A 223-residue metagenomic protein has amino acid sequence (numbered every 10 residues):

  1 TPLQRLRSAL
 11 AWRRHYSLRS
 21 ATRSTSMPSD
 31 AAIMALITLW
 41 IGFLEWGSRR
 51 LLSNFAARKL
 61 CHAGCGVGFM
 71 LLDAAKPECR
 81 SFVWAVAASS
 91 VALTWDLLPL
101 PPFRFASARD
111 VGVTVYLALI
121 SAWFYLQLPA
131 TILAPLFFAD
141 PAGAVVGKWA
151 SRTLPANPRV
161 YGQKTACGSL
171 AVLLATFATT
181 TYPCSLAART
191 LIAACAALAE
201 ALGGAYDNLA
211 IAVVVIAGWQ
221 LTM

Functional and structural regions predicted by a protein language model:
Q4, H15-Y16: Low-complexity, intrinsically disordered or signal/transmembrane-proximal segments
L6, S26-L36, W40-W84, A92-M223: Interhelical loop and helix-boundary elements at the membrane-water interface of polytopic inner-membrane proteins
S8, S17-S20, S24: Serine residues within intrinsically disordered or low-complexity segments
Y16-S17, A31: Short linear motifs in intrinsically disordered/low-complexity regions
S89: Glycine-rich nucleotide/cofactor/substrate-binding loop typically near the N-terminus or early in the first domain
